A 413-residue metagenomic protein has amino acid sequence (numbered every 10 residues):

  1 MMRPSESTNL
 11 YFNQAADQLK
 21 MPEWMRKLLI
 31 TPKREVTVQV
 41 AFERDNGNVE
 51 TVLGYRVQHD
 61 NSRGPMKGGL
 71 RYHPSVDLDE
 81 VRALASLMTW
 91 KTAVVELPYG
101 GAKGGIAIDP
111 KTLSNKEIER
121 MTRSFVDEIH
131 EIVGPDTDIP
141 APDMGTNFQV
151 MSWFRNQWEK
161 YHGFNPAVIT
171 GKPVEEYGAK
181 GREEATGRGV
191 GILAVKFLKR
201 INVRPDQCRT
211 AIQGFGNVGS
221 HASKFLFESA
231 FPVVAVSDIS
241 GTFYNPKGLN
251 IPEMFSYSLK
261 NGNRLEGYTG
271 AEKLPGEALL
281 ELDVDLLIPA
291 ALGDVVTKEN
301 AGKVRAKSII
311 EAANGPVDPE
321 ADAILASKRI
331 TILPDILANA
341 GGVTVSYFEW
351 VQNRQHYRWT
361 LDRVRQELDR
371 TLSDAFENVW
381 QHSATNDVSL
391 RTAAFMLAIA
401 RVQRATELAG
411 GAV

Functional and structural regions predicted by a protein language model:
M1-T37: Short, Gly/Pro- and small/polar-rich lid/capping loops
M2-R3, G302-V413: Adenosine-phosphate binding glycine-rich loop
P22-L28, E96, V133-P142, N165-A167 (+3 more regions): Flexible, glycine/charged-enriched surface loops at secondary-structure junctions
V38-N46, T51-Y55, H59-P110: Glycine-rich, N-terminal phosphate-binding loop and its surrounding beta-alpha-beta segment
H73, T92-D206: Glycine/serine-rich phosphate-binding loop and adjoining beta1-alpha1 elements at the start of nucleotide-handling
T170-P173, G178-E281: Glycine-rich phosphate/diphosphate-binding loop of Rossmann-like nucleotide-binding domains
G241-I332: Rossmann-like adenosine-cofactor binding region
